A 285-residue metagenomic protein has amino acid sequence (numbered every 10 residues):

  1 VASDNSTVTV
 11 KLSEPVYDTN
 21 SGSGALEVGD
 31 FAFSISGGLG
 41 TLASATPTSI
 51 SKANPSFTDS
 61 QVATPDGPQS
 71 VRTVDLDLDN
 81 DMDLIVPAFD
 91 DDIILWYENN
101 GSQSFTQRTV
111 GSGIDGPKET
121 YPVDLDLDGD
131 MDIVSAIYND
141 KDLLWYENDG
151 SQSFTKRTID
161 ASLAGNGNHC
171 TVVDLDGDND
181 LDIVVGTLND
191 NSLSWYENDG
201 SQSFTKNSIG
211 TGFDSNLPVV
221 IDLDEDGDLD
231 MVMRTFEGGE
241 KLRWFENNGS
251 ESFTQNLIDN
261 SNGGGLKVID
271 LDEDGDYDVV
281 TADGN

Functional and structural regions predicted by a protein language model:
V1-A53: Non-catalytic beta-sheet/beta-sandwich ligand-binding modules that flank or precede catalytic cores
F33-S34, I50-T73, M82-V86: An edge-strand/N-cap motif at the start of beta-rich repeat modules
N54-D66, E98-D115, E147-G165, E197-F213 (+1 more regions): Blade-edge motifs of beta-propeller repeat domains
Q69-L78, K118-L127, N168-L175, N216-L223 (+1 more regions): Beta-propeller blade termini
D79, D83, D128, D132 (+5 more regions): Acidic carboxylate motifs that coordinate Ca2+ or other divalent cations, activating on Asp/Glu
L84-A88, I133-I137, I183-T187, M231-T235 (+1 more regions): Hydrophobic beta-strand segments that make up the repeating blades of beta-propeller and related beta-repeat
D90-D92, N139-K141, N189-N191, F236-E240 (+1 more regions): Short glycine/acidic-enriched loop and turn motifs that connect beta-strands
I93-Y97, D142-Y146, S192-Y196, K241-F245: A short loop-to-beta-strand structural motif that recurs across blades of beta-propeller domains
